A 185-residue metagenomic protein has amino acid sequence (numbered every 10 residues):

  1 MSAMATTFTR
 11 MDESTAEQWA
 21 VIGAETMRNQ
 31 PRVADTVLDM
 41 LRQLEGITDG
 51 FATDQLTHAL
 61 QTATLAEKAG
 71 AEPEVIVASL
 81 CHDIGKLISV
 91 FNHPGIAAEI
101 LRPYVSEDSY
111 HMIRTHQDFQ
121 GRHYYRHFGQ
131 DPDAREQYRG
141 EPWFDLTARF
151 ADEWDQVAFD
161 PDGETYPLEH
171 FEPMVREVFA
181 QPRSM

Functional and structural regions predicted by a protein language model:
M1-L80, I84-M185: Metal-dependent phosphohydrolase cores
